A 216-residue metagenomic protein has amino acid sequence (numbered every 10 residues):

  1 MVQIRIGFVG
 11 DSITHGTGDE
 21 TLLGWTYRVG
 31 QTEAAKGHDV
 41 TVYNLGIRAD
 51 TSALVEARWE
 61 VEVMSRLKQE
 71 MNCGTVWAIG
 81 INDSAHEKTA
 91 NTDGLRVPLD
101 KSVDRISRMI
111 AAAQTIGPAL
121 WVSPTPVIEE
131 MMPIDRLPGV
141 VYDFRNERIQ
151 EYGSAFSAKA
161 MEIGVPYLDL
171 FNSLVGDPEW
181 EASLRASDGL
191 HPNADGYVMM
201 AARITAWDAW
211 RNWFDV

Functional and structural regions predicted by a protein language model:
M1-R48, A53-L54, R58-M71, T75: Serine-esterase "nucleophile elbow" of acetyl-processing enzymes
H38, A57-V216: Alpha-helical cap/lid subdomain in secreted, periplasmic, or secretory-pathway luminal O-acyl-processing enzymes
